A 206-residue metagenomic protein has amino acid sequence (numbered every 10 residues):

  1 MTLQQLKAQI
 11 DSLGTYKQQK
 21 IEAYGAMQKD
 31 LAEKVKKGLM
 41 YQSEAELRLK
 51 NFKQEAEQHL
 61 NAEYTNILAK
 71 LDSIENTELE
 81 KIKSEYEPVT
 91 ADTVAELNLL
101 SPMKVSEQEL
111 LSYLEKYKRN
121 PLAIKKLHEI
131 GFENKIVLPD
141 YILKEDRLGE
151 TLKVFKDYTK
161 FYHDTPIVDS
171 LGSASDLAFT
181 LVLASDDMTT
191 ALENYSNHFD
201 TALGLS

Functional and structural regions predicted by a protein language model:
M1-M40, E46-N51, N61: Leu/Val/Ala/Ile-rich N-terminal alpha-helices, chiefly Sec-type signal peptides and the beginnings
L3-S12, E46-Y141: Long, charge-patterned amphipathic interaction tracts in eukaryotic proteins
I10-Y24, E57, N61-Y64, L68-L71 (+2 more regions): Long amphipathic alpha-helices with heptad-repeat character, especially coiled-coil-forming segments used
Y41-A45, A202-L205: Acidic, proline/glycine-rich low-complexity IDRs
A91-S206: A long, low-hydrophobicity, low-complexity, charged/polar interaction segment common in nuclear/chromatin-associated
